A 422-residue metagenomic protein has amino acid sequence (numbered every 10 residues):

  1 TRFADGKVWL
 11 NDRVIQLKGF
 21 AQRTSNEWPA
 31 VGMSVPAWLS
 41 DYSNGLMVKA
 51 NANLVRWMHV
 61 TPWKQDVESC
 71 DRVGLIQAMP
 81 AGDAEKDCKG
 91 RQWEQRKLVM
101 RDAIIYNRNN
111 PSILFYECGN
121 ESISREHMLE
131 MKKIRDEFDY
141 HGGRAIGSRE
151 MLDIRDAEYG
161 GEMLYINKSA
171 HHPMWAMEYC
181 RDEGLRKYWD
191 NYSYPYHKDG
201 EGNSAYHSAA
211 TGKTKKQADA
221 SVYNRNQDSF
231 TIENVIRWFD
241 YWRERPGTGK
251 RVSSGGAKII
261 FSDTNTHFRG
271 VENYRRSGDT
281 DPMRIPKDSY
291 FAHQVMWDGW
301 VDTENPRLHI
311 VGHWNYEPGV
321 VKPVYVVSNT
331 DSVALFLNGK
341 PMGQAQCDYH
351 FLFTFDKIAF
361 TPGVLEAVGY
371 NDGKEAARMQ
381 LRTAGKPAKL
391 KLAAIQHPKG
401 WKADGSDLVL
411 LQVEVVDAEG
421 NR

Functional and structural regions predicted by a protein language model:
T1-T61, C70, G74, V99-M100 (+2 more regions): Secreted/periplasmic carbohydrate-active enzymes, especially glycoside hydrolases
D41-K49, N53-S289, H293, D302-E317 (+1 more regions): Substrate-binding/catalytic cleft of secreted carbohydrate-active enzymes, primarily glycoside hydrolases
